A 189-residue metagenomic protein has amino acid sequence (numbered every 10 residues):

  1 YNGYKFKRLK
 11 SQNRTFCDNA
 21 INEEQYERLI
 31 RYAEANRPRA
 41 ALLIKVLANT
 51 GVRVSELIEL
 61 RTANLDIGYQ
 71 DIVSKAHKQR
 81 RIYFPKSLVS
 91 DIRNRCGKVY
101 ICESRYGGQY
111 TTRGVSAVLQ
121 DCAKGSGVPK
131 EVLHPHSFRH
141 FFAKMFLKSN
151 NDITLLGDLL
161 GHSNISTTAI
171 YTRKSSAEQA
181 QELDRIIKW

Functional and structural regions predicted by a protein language model:
Y1-K7, L42, F84, T111 (+1 more regions): Non-catalytic DNA-binding core/recognition domains of DNA-processing enzymes
Y1-R28, V73, R105-G108: Flexible interdomain linker/hinge and immediately adjacent N-terminus of the catalytic tyrosine-recombinase domain
T15, N19-V54: Basic, Lys/Arg- and aromatic-enriched nucleic-acid-binding interface segment
A20, K75-A76, L160, I165-R185: Catalytic-site neighborhood detector that most strongly recognizes the C-terminal catalytic loop/helix of tyrosine
E23, T50, S55, E59-D91: Conserved tyrosine-mediated DNA breakage-rejoining catalytic core shared by Y-recombinases
K45, N49, R139-H162, I170 (+1 more regions): C-terminal catalytic core of tyrosine-transesterase DNA break-rejoin enzymes
S74-R93, V99-D121: C-terminal catalytic core of Y-nucleophile DNA break-rejoin enzymes
I82-D91, R95, R173-W189: DNA/chromatin major-groove-contacting recognition/catalytic segments
